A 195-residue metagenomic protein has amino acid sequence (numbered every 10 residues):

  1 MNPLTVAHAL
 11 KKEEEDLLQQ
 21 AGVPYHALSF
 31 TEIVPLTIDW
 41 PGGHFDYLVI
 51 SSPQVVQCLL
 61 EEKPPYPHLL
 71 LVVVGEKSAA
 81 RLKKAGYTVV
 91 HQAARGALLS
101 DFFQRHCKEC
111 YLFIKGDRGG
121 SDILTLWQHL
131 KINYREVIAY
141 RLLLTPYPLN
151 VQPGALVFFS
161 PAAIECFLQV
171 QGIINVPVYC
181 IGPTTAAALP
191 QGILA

Functional and structural regions predicted by a protein language model:
M1-A195: Signature of uroporphyrinogen-III synthase
